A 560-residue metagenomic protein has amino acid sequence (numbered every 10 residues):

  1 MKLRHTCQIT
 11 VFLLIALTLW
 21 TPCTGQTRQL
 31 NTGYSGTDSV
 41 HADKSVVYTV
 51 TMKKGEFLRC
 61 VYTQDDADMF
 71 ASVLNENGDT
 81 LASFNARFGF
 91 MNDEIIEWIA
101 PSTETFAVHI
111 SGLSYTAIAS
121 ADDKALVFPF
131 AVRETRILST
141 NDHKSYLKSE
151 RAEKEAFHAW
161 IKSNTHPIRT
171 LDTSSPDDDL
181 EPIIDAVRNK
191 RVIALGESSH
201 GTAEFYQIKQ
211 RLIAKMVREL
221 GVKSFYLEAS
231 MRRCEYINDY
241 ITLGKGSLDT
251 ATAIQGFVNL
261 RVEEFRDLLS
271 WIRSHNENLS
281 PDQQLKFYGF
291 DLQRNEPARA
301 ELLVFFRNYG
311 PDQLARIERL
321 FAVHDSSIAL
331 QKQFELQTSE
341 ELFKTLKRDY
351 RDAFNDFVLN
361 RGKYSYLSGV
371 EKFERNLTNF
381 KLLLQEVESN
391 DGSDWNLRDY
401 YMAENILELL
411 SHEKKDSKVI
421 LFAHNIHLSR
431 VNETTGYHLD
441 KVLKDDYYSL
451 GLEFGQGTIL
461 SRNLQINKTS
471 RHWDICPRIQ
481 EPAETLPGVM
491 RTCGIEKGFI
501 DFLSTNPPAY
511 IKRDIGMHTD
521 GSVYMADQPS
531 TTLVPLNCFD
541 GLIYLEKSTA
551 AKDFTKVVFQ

Functional and structural regions predicted by a protein language model:
M1-Q29: Bacterial Sec-dependent N-terminal signal peptides
R4-T6, L30, V61, G89 (+1 more regions): Small/flexible residues
L13, N31, Y48, R59-C60 (+4 more regions): Generic detector of short alpha-helix boundary/capping microenvironments and adjacent low-complexity segments
Q26, D43, N75, I99-S102 (+1 more regions): Structured catalytic-domain cores with a bias toward divalent-metal coordination
T27-H41: Transition segment at domain starts
D38-V127: Acidic, Ser/Thr/Pro-rich low-complexity intrinsically disordered segments
